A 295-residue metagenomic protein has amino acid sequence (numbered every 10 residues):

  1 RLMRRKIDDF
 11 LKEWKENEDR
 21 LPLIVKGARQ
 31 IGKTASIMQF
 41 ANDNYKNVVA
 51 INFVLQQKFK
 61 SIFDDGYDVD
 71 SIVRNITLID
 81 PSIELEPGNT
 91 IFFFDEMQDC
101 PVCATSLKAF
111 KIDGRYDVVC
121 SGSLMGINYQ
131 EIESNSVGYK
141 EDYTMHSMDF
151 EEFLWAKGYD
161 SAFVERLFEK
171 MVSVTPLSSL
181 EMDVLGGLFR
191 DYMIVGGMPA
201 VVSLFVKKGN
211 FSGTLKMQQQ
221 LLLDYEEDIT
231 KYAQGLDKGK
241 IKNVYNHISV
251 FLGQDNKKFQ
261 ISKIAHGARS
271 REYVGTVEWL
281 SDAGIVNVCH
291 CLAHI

Functional and structural regions predicted by a protein language model:
R1-E16: N-terminal pre-Walker A segment at the start of P-loop NTPase domains
V25: Hydrophobic anchor at the beta1->P-loop junction of P-loop NTPases
K33: Conserved lysine of the Walker
S36, F40: Hydrophobic positions on the alpha1 helix immediately C-terminal to the Walker A/P-loop
L55-G88: Short glycine-rich substrate-engagement loop in P-loop NTPases that contacts/grips substrate
A109, G126-D142, L154-Y159: Short regulatory helix/loop adjacent to the ATP-binding pocket of P-loop NTPases
D117-S123, T144, F153: Structural recognition of the conserved hydrophobic beta-strand(s) that form the central parallel beta-sheet of P-loop
S203-I295: Accessory nucleic acid-recognition modules appended to NTPase machines
